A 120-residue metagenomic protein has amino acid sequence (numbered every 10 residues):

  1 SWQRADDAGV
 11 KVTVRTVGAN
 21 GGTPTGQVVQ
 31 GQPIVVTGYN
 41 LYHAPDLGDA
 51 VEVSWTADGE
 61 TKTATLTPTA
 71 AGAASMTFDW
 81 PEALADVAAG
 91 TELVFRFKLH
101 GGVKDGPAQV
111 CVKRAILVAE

Functional and structural regions predicted by a protein language model:
S1, D86-K104: Short, aromatic- and glycine-rich surface loops/edge beta-strands on solvent-exposed regions
W2-D49, K62, K104-E120: Beta-strand/beta-sandwich contexts
V29, T69-A73, D86-G90: Surface-exposed coil/turn segments at beta-strand junctions on protein surfaces, enriched
V36-G38, M76-W80, T91-F97: A structural motif
A50-E52, V94: Conserved beta-strand and immediately adjacent loop positions that scaffold enzyme active sites
V53-A57: Conserved aromatic beta-strand anchor motif in extracellular beta-sandwich/beta-rich domains
D58-W80: Solvent-exposed serine/threonine-rich low-complexity stretches and specific carbohydrate-binding patches
P81-A85: Proline-anchored loop/turn motifs at beta-strand termini and strand-loop-strand connectors
